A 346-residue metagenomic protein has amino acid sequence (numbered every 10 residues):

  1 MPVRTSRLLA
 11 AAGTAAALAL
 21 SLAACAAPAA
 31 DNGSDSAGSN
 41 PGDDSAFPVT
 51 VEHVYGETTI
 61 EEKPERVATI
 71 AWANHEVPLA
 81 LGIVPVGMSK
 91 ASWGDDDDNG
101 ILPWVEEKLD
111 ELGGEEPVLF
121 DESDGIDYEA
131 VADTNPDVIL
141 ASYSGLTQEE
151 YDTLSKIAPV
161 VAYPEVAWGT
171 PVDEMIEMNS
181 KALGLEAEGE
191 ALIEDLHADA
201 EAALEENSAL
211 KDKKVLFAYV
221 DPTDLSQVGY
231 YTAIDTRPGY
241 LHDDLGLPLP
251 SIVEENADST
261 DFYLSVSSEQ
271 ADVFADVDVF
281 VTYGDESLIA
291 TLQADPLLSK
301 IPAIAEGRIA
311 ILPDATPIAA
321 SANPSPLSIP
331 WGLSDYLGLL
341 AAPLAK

Functional and structural regions predicted by a protein language model:
M1-A16: N-terminal export and membrane-targeting signals
G13, C25-P48: Short, low-complexity, disordered segments immediately C-terminal to signal peptides in bacterial exported proteins
A19-A24: C-terminal motif of bacterial Sec signal peptides marking the signal peptidase cleavage site
E57, E149-D152, K156-L225, A322-K346: Extracytoplasmic substrate-binding proteins
H75-G125: A short, structured surface patch at a secondary-structure boundary
V131, N135-A141, P159, A271 (+1 more regions): Proline-aspartate-enriched helix->loop->beta-strand connector
G229-F262: Alpha-helical, coiled-coil/dimerization segments enriched in small aliphatic residues
F274-K346: Structured C-terminal subdomain patch of bacterial secreted/periplasmic proteins
